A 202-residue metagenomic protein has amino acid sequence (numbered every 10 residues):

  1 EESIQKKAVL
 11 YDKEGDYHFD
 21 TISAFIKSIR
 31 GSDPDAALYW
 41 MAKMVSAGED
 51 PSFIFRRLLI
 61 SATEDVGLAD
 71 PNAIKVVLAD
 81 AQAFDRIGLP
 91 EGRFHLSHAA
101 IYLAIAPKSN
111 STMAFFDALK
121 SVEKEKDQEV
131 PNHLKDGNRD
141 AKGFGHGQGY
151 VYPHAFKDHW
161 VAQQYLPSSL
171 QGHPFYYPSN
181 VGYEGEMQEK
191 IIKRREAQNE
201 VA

Functional and structural regions predicted by a protein language model:
E1, Q5-K43, R56: Conserved helicase/translocase motor-coupling segment
G31-H159, P167-A202: Terminal-proximal interaction/regulatory segments of ATP-powered molecular machines
